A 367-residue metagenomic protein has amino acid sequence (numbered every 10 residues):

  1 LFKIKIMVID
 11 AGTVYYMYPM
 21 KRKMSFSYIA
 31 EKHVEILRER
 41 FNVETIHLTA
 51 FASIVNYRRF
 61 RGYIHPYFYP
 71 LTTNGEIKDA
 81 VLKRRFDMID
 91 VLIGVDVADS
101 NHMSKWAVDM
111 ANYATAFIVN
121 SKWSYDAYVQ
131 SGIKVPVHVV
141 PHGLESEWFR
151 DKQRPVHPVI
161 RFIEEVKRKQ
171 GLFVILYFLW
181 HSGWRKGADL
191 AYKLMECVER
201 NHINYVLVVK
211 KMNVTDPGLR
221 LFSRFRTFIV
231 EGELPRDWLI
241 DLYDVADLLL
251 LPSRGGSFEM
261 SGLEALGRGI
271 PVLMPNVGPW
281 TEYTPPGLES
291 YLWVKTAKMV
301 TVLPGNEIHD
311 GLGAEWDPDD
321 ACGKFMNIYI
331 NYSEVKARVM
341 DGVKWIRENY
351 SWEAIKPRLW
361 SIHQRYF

Functional and structural regions predicted by a protein language model:
L1-L71: N-terminal pre-catalytic "stem/leader" segment of glycosyltransferase-like enzymes
E44-V129: Extended catalytic core of nucleotide-activated donor transferases of GT-like folds
T115-D126, K134-I160: Donor nucleotide-sugar binding/catalytic pocket of nucleotide-sugar-dependent glycosyltransferases
I163-K186, Y192-E196: Conserved donor-binding/catalytic core segment of Leloir-type glycosyltransferases
K211, D216-I240, L248: Nucleotide-activated donor-binding/catalytic signature segment of Leloir-type glycosyltransferases, i.e., the conserved
R254: Aromatic "clamp/platform" in nucleotide-sugar-dependent glycosyltransferases that forms part of the donor/acceptor
P271-M274, T284, S290-L292: Short hydrophobic beta-strand element within catalytic cores of glycosyltransferases and related nucleotide-activated
G313-A321, I330-H363: A charged, aromatic-enriched C-terminal amphipathic alpha-helix characteristic of glycosyltransferases across folds
